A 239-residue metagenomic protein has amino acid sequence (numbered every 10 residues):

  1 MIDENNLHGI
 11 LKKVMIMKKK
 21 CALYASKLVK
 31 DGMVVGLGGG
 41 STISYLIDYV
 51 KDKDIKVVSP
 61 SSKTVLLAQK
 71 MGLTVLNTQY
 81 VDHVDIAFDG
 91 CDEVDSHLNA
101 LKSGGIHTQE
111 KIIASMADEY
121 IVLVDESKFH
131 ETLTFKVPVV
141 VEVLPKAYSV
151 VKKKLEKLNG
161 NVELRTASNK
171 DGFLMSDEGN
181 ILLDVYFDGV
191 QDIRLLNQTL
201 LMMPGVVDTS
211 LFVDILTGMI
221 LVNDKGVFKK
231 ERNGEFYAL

Functional and structural regions predicted by a protein language model:
I2, N6-D89: N-terminal active-site beta-alpha-beta segment that forms phosphate/nucleotide-binding and substrate-recognition loops
I2-G9, K63-L66, M71-L239: Conserved phosphate- and dinucleotide-binding cores of soluble alpha/beta proteins, encompassing both enzyme active
